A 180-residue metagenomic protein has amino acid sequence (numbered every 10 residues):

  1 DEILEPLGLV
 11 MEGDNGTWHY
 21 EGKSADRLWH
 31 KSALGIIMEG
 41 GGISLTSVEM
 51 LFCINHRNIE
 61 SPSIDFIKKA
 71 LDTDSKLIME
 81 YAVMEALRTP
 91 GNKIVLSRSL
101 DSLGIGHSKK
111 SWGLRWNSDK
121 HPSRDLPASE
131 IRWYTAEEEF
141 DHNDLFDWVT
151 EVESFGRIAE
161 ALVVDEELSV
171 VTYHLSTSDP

Functional and structural regions predicted by a protein language model:
D1-E85, T89-P180: Conserved phosphate-interacting/catalytic interface
